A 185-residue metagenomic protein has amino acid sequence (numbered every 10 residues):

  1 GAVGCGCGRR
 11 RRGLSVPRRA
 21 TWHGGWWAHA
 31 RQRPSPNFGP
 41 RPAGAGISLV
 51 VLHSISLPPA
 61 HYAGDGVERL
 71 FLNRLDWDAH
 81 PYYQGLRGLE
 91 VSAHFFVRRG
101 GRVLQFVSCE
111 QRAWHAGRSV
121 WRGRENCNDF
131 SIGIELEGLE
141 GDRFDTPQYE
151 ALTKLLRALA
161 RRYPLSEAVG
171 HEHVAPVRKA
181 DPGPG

Functional and structural regions predicted by a protein language model:
C5-C7: Cysteine-centered motifs
R9, W121, P182-P184: Non-transmembrane, interaction-prone segments in cytosolic or luminal domains
R11-E125: N-terminal catalytic cores of peptidoglycan-degrading enzymes
P17-A28, A43-G44, E125, F130-S131 (+1 more regions): Basic/polar, cationic surfaces and motifs that engage anionic cell-wall and phosphate/carboxylate ligands
I134: Conserved, mostly hydrophobic/aromatic
